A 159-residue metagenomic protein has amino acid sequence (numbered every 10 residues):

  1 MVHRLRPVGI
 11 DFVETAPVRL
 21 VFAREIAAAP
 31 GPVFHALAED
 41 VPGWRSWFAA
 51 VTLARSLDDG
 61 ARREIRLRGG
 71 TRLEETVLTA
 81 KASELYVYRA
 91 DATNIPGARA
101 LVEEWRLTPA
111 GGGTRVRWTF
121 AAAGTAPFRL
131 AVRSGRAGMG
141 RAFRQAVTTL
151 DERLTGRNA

Functional and structural regions predicted by a protein language model:
M1-D58: Hydrophobic ligand-binding cavity/cleft-lining segments
E14, T93-Q145, L150-E152: Beta-strand/loop substructures that line and gate deep hydrophobic ligand-binding cavities in soluble
P17-E25, R62, R72, L85 (+2 more regions): Intrinsic-disorder/low-complexity, polar/charged segments enriched in Ser/Thr/Lys/Arg/Asp/Glu/Gln
R24, L73-T79, A90, L101-P109: Hydrophobic/aromatic beta-strand elements that line small-molecule binding cavities or substrate pockets in beta-rich
I26-A28, G69, A122-A126: Beta-strand elements of well-folded, non-transmembrane domains
A27-G31, L78-E84, R106-R115: A short, structured loop/turn motif at beta-sheet edges
L37, E75-T76, T119: Short, well-ordered beta-strand segments in beta-rich or mixed alpha/beta enzyme and ligand-binding folds
P42-S46, T52-P96, R115, T148-N158: Glycine-rich portal/gate segments that line the openings of hydrophobic small-molecule binding cavities
